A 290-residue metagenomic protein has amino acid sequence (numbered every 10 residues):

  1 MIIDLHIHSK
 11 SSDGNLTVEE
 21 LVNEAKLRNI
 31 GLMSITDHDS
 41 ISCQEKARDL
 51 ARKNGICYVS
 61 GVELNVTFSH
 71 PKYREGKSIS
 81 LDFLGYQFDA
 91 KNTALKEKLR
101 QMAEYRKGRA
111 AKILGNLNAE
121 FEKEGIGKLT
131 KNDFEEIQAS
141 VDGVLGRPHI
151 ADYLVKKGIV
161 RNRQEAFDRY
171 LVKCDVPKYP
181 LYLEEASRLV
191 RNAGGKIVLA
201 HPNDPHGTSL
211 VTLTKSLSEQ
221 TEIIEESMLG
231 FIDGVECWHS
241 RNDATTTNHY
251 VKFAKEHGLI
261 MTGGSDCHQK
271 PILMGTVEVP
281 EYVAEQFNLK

Functional and structural regions predicted by a protein language model:
M1-S80, R169, V176, L181-Y182 (+3 more regions): An N-terminally biased module of ancient metal coordination in phosphate/nucleic-acid-related enzymes
D37, A103-K107, V144, P180: Generic detection of long, well-ordered alpha-helical segments
S42, Y105-K112, L145, H149: Residues forming well-ordered secondary-structure scaffolds
V62, G85-D89, F121: Generic hydrophobic/packing signal
H70-Q101, Y105, A151-L171, V277-K290: Active-site gating loops and adjacent loop-to-helix segments of metal-dependent hydrolytic enzymes
N92, G146, I159-N162, S216 (+1 more regions): Intrinsic-disorder/low-complexity, polar/charged segments
T93-L129: Extracytoplasmic substrate-binding proteins
L114-L189: Hydrophobic, aromatic-enriched interface-forming segments
